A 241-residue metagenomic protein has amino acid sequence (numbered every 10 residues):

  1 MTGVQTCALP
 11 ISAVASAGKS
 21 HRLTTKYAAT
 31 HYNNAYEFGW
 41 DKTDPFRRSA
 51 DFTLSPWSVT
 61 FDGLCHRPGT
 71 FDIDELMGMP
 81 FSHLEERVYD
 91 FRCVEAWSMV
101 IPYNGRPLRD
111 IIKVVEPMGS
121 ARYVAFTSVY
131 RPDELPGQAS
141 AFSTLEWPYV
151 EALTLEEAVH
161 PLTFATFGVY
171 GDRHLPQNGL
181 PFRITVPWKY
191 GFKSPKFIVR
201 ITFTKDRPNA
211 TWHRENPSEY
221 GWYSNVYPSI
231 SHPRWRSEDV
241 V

Functional and structural regions predicted by a protein language model:
T2-L9: Short, small-residue-biased leader/transition segments that mark boundaries at the very start of proteins
A13-V241: Structured, non-membrane catalytic/scaffold regions adjacent to prosthetic-group chemistry
